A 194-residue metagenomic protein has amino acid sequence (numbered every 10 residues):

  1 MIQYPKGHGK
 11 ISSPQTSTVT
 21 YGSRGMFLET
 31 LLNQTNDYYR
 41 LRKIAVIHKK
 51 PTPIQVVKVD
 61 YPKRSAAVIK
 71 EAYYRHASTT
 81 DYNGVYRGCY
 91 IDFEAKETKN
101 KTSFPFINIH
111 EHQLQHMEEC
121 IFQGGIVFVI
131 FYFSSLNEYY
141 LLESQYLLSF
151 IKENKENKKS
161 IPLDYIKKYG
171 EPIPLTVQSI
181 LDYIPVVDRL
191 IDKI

Functional and structural regions predicted by a protein language model:
I2-I11, Q15-V19, Y165-I194: Charged phosphate-binding loop/patch that engages nucleotide di/tri-phosphates or the phosphate backbone of nucleic
K10-K70: Acidic-basic catalytic patches of nuclease active cores, encompassing PD-(D/E)XK and other metal-cofactor nuclease
V56-V57, N100-S103, N137-E138: Short, solvent-exposed loop/turn segments at secondary-structure junctions
S65-I69, R75-T79, I109-M117: Short acidic (Asp/Glu) patches
T80-K101: Conserved catalytic cores of phosphodiester-cleaving nucleases, focusing on short active-site segments
K96-Q123: Mg2+/Mn2+-dependent nuclease catalytic core
E118-S149: Nucleic-acid nuclease catalytic cores
L141-D164: Short, electropositive alpha-helical surface patch
